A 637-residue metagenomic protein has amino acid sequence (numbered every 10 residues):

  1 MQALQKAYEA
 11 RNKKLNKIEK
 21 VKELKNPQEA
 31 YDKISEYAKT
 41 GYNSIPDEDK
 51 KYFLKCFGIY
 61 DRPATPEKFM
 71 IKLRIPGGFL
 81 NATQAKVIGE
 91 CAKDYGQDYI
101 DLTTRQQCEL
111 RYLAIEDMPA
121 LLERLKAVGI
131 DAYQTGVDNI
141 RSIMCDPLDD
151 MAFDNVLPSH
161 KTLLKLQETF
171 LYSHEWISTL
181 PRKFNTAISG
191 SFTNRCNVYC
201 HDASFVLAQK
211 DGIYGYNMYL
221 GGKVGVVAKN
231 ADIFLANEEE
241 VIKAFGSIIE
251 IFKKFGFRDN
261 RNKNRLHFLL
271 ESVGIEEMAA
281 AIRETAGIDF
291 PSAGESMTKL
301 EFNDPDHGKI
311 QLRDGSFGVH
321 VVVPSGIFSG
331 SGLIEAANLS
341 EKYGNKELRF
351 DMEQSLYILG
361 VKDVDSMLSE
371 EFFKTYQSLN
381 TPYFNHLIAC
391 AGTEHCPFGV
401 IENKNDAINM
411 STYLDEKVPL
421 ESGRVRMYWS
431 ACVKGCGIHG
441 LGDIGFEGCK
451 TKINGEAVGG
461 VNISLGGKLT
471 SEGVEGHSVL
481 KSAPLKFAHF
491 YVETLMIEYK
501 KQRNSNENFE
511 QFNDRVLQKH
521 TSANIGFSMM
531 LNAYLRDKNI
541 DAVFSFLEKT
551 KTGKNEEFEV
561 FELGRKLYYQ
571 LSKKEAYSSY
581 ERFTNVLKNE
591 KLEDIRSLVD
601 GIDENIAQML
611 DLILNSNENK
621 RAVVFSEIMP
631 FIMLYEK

Functional and structural regions predicted by a protein language model:
M1-G89, A281-T285, D289-A337, L356-Y357: Gly/Thr-rich phosphate-binding loop signature of adenosyl cofactor/nucleotide-binding cores
Y42-E48, P63, K68-I213, K243 (+1 more regions): Small-residue-enriched alpha-helical segments and adjacent helix-cap loops that form tight helix-helix packing
K93, Q97, A127-I130, L171-E175 (+9 more regions): Generic secondary-structure signature for well-ordered alpha-helical cores
D117, F257-G308, D365, G526: Terminal amphipathic helices with adjacent charged low-complexity linkers/tails
L180-S272, G440, G445-K501: Mobile "lid/hinge" segments at catalytic clefts and subdomain interfaces of large enzymes
R313-F317, P324-F350, V492, E498 (+3 more regions): Long hydrophobic segments that form regular secondary structure
F527-E562: Intrinsic disorder at enzyme termini
Y577, K588, L592-D600, I606 (+2 more regions): Charged, low-complexity interaction regions
